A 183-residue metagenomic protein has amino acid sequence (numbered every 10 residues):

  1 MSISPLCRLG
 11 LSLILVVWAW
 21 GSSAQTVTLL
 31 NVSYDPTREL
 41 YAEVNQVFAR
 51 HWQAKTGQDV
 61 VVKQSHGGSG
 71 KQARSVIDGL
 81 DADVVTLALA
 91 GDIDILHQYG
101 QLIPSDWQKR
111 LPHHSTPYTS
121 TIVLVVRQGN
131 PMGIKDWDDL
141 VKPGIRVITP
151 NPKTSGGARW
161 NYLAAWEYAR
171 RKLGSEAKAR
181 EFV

Functional and structural regions predicted by a protein language model:
M1-G10: Bacterial N-terminal signal peptides that target proteins for export
A19-G21: N-terminal signal peptide c-region/cleavage motif recognized by signal peptidases
Q25-S155: N-terminal segment of the mature folded domain
M132-G133, R171-G174: Substrate-binding/catalytic groove segments of enzymes that remodel or degrade extracellular structural polymers
G133-D136, G157-A165, F182: Internal, well-ordered alpha-helical segments in soluble enzyme and binding-protein domains
A164-K172: Helix-loop "lid/cap" segments that line or gate small-molecule binding pockets
L173-V183: Ligand-binding pocket segment of bilobal, Venus flytrap-like solute-binding proteins
